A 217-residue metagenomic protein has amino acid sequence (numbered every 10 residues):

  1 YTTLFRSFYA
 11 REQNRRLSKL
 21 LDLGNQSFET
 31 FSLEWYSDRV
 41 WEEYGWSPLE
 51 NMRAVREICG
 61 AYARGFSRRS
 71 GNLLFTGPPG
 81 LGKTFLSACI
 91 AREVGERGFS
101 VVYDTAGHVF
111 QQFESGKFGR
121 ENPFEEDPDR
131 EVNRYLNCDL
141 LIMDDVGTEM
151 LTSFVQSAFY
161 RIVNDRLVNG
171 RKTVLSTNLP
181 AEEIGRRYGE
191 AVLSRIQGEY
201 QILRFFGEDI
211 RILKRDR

Functional and structural regions predicted by a protein language model:
Y1-L4: Short, small-residue-biased leader/transition segments that mark boundaries at the very start of proteins
F8-I58: Charged, amphipathic alpha-helical linker segments immediately N-terminal to NTP-binding catalytic cores
V40-R56, S70-L73, G95-N137: Short glycine-rich substrate-engagement loop in P-loop NTPases that contacts/grips substrate
A61-G65, Q112-L141, S157-D165, A191: Conserved alpha-helical scaffold flanking the Walker A/P-loop in AAA+ ATPase domains
R69-S87: Walker A/P-loop nucleotide-binding motif
G71-F75, L141-M143, T173: Generic beta-sheet signal
F85-G98: P-loop NTPase Walker A phosphate-binding motif
V109-G116, V146-R217: Replace "adjacent to P-loop NTPase cores in ATP/GTP-dependent enzymes" with "adjacent to NTP-binding cores
